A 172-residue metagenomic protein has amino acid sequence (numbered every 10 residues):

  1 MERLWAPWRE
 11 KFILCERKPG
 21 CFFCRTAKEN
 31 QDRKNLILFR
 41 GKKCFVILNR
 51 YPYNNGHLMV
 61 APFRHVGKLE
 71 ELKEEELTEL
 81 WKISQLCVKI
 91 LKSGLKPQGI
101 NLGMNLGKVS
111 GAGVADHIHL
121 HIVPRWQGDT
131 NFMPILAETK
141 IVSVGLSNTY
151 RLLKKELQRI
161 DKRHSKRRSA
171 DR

Functional and structural regions predicted by a protein language model:
M1-R172: HIT superfamily nucleotide-processing domains
